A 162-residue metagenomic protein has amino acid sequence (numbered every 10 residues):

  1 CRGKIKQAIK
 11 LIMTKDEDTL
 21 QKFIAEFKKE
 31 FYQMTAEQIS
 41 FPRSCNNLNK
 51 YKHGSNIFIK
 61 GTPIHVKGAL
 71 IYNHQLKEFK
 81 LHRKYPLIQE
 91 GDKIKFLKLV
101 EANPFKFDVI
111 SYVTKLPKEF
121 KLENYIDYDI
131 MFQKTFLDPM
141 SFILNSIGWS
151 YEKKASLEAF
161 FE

Functional and structural regions predicted by a protein language model:
C1-E162: DNA-dependent DNA polymerase catalytic subunits
